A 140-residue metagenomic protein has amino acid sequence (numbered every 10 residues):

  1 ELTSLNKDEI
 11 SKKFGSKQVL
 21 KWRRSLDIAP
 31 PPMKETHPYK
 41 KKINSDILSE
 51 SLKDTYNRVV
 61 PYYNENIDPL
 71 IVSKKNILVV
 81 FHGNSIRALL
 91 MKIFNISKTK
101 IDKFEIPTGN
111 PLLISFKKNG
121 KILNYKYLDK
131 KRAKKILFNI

Functional and structural regions predicted by a protein language model:
E1-I140: Terminal low-complexity/intrinsically disordered segments and their adjoining alpha-helical capping regions in soluble
